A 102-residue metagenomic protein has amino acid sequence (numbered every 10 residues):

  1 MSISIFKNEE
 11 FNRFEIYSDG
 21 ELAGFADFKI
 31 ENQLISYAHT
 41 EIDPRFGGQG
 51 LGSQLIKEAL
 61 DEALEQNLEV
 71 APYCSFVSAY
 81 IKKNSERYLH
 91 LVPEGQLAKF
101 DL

Functional and structural regions predicted by a protein language model:
N8-E10, E31: Structural motif
N12-A23: Conserved beta-hairpin
E15, L34-S36: General beta-strand recognition
S18, I30, H39-T40, P72: Residue-level recognition of conserved beta-strand positions in structured domain cores
E21-K29, S36: Conserved beta-strand in the GNAT
T40-G47: A short, internal acetyl-CoA/4′-phosphopantetheine-binding micro-motif in the GNAT/acyltransferase core
G48-D61: Conserved acetyl-CoA-binding loop-helix of GNAT-fold acetyltransferases
Q66-L102: C-terminal structural segments of small proteins and small subunits
